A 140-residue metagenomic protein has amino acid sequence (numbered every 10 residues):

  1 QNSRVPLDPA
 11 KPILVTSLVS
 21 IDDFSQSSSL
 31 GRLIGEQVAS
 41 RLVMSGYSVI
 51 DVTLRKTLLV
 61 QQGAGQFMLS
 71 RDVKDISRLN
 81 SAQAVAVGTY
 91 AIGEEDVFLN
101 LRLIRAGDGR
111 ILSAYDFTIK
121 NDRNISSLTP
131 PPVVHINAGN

Functional and structural regions predicted by a protein language model:
Q1-A10, I76-L79, E94-D96, I104-N140: C-terminal/domain-edge helix-coil "capping" segments
Q1-S40, N137-N140: A structural "domain/chain start" motif
N2, Q26-G31, G35-E36, S45 (+2 more regions): Short, solvent-exposed, polar/charged sequence segments at loop or secondary-structure edges
P12-L18, S48-I50, V87-T89, F98-R102 (+1 more regions): Soluble periplasmic/extracytoplasmic beta-strand elements of cell-envelope proteins
S17-L18, S29, Q66-F67, T89 (+1 more regions): Residue-level preference for alpha-helix termini and adjacent loops
V19, R55, G107: Short, flexible active-site-adjacent loop segments at beta-strand->alpha-helix junctions, enriched in small/polar
R32-L33, R102-I104: Short, solvent-exposed amphipathic alpha-helical segments in soluble enzyme and RNA/protein-processing domains
M68-L69, L103-R105: Short, hinge-like loop/turn segments at secondary-structure boundaries
